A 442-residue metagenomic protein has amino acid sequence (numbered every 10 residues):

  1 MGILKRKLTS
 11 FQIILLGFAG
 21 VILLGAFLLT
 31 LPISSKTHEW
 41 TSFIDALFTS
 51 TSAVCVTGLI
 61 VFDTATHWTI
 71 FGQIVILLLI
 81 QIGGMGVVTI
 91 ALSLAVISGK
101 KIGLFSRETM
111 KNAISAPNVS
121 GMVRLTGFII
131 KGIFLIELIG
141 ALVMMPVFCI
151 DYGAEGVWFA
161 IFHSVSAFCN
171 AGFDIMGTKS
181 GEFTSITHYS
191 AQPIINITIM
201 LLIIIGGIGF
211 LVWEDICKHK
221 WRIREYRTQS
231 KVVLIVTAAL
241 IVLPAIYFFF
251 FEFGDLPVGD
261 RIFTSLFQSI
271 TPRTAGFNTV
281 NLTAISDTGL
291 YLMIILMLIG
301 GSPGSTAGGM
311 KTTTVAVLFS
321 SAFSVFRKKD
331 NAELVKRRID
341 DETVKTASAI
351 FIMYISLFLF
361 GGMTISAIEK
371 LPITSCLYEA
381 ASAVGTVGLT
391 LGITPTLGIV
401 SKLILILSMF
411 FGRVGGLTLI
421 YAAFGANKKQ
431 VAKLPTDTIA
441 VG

Functional and structural regions predicted by a protein language model:
M1-G442: Membrane-proximal intracellular helices of multi-pass ion channels
